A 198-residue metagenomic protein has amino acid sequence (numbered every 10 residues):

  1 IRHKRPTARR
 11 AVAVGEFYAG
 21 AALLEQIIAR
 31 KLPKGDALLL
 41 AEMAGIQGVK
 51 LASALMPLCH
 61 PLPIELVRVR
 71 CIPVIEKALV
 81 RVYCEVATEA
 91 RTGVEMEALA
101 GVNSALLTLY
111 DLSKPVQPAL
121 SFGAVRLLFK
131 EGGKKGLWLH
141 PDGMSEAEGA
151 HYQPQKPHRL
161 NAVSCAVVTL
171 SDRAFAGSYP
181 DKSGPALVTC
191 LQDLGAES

Functional and structural regions predicted by a protein language model:
I1-A78, T88, L99, N103 (+1 more regions): N-terminal, polar/charged subdomain of small-to-medium soluble alpha/beta proteins
L23-E25, T92, F175: Residue-level signal for secondary-structure boundary sites
P33-K34, V94, D172: Residue-level detector of alpha-helix boundaries and kinks
V80-C84: A short hydrophobic beta-strand element
E85-V94: A short interface-forming secondary-structure element
E95, K135-L139, G177-P180: Short, well-ordered secondary-structure micro-motifs
E95-L106, P180, G184: Short, charged, low-complexity patches
D111-K114, P118, Q155-S198: Glycine-rich phosphate/diphosphate-binding loop of Rossmann-like nucleotide-binding domains
